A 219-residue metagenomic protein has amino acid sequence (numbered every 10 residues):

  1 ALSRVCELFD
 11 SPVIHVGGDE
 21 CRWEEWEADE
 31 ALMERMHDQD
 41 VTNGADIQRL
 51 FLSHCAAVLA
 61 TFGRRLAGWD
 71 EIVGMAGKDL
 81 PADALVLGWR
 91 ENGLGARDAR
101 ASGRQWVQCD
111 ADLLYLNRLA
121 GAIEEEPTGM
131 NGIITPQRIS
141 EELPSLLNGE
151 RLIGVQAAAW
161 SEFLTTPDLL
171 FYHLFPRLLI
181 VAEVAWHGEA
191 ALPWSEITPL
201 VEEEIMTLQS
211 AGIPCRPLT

Functional and structural regions predicted by a protein language model:
A1-A84, W89-G103: Active-site neighborhood of glycoside hydrolase catalytic domains
R65-V73, K78-A84, W89-T219: Flexible, acidic glycine-rich loops studded with aromatic residues
